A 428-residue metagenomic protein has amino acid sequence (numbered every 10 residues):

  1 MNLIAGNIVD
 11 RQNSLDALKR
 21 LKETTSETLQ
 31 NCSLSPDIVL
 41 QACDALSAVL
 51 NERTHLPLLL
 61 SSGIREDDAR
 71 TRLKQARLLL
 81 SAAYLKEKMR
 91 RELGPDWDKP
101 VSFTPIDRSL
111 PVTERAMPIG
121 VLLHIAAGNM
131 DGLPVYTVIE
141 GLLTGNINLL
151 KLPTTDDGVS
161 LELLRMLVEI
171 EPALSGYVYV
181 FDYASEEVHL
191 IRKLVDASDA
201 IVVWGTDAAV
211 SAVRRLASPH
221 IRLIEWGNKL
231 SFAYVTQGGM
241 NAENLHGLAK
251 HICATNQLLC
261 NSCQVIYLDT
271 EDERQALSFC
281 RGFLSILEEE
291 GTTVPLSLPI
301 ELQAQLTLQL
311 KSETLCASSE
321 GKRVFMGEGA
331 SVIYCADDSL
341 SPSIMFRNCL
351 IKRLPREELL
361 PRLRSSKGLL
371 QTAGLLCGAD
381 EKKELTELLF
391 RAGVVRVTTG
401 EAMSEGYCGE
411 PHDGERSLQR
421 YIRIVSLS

Functional and structural regions predicted by a protein language model:
M1-M117, L370-L375: N-terminal Rossmann-like NAD(P)+-binding subdomain of aldehyde/semialdehyde dehydrogenases
G94, K99-I170: Conserved small-residue-rich beta-alpha loop and adjacent elements that most often cradle the phosphate/pyrophosphate
R108-A126, Y183-V195, G329-M345: Donor nucleotide-activated moiety binding/catalytic core segment of transferases that use nucleotide-activated donors
P134, S160, S211-R215, V235 (+1 more regions): Short glycine-/acidic-enriched loop or helix-start segments at secondary-structure transitions that form or flank
T144-L149, A173-L174, K193-A200, S365-L370: Short, surface-exposed connector motifs at secondary-structure boundaries
L174-V265, T270, S404, E410-S428: Conserved NAD(P)+-binding/catalytic subdomain of aldehyde/semialdehyde dehydrogenases
T255-C263, Y267-T372, E381-L427: NAD(P)-dependent aldehyde/semialdehyde dehydrogenase
